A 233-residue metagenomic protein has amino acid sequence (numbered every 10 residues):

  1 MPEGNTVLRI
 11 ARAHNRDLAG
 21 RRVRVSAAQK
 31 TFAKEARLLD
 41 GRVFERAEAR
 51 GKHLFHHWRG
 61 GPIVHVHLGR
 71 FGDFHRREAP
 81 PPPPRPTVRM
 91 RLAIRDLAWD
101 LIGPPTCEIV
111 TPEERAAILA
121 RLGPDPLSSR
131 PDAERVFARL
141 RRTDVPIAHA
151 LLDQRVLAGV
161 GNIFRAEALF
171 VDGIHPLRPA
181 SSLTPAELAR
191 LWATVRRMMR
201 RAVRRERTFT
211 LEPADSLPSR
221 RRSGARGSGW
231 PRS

Functional and structural regions predicted by a protein language model:
M1-S233: Structured catalytic/nucleic-acid-binding cores of DNA maintenance enzymes
